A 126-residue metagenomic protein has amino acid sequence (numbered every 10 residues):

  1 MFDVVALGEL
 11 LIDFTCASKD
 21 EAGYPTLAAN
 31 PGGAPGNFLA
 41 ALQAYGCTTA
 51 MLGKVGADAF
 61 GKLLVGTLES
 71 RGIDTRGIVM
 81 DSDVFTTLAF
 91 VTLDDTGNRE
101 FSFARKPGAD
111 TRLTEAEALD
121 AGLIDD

Functional and structural regions predicted by a protein language model:
M1-D74, D110-E115: Glycine-rich phosphate/adenosyl-contacting loop at the front of the ribokinase-like
T48, L52-D126: Conserved N-terminal subdomain of the carbohydrate kinase-like
